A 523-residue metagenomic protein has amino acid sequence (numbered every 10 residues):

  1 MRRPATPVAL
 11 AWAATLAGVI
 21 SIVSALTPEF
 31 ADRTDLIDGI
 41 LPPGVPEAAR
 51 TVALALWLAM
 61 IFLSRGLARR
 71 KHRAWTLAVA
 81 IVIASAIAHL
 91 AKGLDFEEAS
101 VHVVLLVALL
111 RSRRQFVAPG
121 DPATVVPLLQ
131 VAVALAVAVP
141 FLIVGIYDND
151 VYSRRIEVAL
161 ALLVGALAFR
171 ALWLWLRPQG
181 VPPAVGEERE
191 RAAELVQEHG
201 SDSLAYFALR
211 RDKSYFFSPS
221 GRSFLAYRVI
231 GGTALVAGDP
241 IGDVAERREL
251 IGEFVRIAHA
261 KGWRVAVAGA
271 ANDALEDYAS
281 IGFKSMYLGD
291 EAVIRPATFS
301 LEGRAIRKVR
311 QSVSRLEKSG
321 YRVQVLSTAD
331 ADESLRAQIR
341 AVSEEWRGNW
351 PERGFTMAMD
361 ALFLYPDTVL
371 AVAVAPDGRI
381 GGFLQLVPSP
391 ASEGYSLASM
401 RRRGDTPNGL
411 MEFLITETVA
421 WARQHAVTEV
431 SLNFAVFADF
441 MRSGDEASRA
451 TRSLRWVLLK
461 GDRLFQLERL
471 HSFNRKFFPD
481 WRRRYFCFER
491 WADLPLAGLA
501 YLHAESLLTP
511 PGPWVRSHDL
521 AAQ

Functional and structural regions predicted by a protein language model:
M1-A184: Topology signature of small-to-medium multi-pass alpha-helical membrane proteins
T34, Y227, R247-R248: Short, glycine/acidic-enriched capping/hinge loops at junctions between secondary-structure elements
P46-A53, Q179-V236, G262-W263, A268-M286 (+3 more regions): A conserved beta-strand-loop-helix scaffold within acyl/acetyltransferase catalytic domains
V236-A245: Glycine-rich phosphate-binding "P-loop"
R455-L459: Short beta-alpha connecting loops at secondary-structure transitions that line or flank enzyme active sites
